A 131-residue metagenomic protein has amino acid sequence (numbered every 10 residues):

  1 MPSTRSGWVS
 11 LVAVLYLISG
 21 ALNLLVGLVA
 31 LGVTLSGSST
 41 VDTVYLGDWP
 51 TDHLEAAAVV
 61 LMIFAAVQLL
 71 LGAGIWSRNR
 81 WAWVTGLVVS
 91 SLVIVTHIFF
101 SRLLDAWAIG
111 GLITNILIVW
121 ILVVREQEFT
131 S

Functional and structural regions predicted by a protein language model:
M1-S131: Topology signature of small-to-medium multi-pass alpha-helical membrane proteins
